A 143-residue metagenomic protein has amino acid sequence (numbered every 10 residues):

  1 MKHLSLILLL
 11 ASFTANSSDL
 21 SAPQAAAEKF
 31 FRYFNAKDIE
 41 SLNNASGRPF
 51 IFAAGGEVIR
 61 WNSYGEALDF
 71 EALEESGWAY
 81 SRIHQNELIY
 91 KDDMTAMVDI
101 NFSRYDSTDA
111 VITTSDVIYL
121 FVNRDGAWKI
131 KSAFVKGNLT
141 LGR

Functional and structural regions predicted by a protein language model:
H3-T14: Sec-dependent N-terminal signal peptides
S12-I39, N44: Short, low-complexity N-terminal intrinsically disordered segments enriched in polar/charged residues
F30, S41-L42, F50, V98 (+1 more regions): Hydrophobic pocket/interface hotspot
S46, G56, I100-R104, Y119 (+1 more regions): A mature extracytoplasmic/lumenal domain signature
S46-W61, S76: A short gly/proline-enriched turn/hairpin at secondary-structure junctions
G56-E57, D109, G126: Detector for glycine-centered tight turns/loop "hinges" at secondary-structure junctions
A67-A110: Surface-exposed, charged secondary-structure patches
T114-R143: Short beta-strand edge/turn micro-motifs at domain boundaries
